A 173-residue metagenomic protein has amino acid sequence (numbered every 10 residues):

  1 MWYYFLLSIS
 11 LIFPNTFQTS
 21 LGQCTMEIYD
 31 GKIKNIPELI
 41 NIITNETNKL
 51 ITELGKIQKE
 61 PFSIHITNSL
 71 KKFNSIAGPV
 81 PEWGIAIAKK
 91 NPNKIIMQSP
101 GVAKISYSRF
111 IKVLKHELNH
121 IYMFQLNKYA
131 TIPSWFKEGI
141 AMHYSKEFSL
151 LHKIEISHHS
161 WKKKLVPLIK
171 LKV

Functional and structural regions predicted by a protein language model:
M1, P14-N15: Absolute protein N-terminus
Y3-L11: Sec-dependent N-terminal signal peptides
N15-I121, Q125-I132: Juxtacatalytic substrate-recognition/specificity segment
A88-I95, I105-V113, K128-V173: Acidic/His/Gly-enriched intrinsically disordered linker/tail segments that often contain short helix/coil "MoRF-like"
